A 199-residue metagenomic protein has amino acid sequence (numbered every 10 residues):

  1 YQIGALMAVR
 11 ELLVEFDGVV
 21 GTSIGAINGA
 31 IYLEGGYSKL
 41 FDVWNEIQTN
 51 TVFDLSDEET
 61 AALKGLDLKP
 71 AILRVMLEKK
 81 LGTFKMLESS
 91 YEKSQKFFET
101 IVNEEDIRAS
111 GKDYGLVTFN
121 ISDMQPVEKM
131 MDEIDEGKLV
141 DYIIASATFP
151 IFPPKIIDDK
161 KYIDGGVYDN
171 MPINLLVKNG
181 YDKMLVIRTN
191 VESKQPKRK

Functional and structural regions predicted by a protein language model:
Y1-T22, A30-K199: Patatin-like phospholipase
